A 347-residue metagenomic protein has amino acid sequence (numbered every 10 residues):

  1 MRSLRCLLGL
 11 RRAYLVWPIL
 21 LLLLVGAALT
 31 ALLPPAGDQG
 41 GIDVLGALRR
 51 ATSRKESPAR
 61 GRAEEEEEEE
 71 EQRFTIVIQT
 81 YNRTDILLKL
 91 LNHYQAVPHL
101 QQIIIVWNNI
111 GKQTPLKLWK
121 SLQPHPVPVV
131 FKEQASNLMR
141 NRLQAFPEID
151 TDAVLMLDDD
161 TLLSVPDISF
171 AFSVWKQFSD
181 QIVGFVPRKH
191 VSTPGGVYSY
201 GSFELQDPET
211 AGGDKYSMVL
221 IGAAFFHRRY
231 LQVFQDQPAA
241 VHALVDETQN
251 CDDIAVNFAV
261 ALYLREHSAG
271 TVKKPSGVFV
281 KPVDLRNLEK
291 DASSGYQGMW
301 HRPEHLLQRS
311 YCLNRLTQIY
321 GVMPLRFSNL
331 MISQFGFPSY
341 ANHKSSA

Functional and structural regions predicted by a protein language model:
R2-T52, E67-R73, Q79, D85-N92 (+1 more regions): C-terminal catalytic/acceptor-binding lobe
T75, A153-L155: Structural motif
L90-Q102: Short, acidic, metal-binding catalytic loop of nucleotide-sugar glycosyltransferases
I103-N108, G184: Short internal beta-strands
W107-L118: A conserved acidic beta->alpha catalytic loop
Q134-N141: A short, glycine-/small-residue-rich helix N-cap motif at loop->alpha-helix starts within glycosyltransferase
L143-A153: Active-site nucleotide-sugar/metal-binding loop of Leloir-type enzymes
F146-P147, L157, T161-V245, Q249 (+1 more regions): Conserved catalytic core of nucleotide-sugar-dependent glycosyltransferases
